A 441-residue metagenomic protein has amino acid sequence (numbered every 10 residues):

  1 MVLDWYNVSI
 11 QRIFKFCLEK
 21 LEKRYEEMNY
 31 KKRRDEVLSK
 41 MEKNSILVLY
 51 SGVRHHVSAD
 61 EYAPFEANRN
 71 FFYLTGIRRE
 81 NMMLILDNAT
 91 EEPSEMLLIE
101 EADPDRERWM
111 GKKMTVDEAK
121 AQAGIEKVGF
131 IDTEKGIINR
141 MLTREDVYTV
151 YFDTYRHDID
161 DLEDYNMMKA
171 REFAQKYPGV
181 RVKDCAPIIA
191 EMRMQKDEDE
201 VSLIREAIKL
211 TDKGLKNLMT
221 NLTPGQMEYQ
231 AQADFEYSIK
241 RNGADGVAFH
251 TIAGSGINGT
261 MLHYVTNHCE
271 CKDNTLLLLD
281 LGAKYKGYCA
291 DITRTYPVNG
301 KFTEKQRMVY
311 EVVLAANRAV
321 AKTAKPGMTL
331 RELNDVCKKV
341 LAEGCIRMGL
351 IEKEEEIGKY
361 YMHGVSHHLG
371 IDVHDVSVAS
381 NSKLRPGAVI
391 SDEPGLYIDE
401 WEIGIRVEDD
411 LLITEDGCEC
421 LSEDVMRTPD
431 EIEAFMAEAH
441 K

Functional and structural regions predicted by a protein language model:
L3-K441: Active-site neighborhoods and metal-handling regions in enzymes and metal-associated proteins
